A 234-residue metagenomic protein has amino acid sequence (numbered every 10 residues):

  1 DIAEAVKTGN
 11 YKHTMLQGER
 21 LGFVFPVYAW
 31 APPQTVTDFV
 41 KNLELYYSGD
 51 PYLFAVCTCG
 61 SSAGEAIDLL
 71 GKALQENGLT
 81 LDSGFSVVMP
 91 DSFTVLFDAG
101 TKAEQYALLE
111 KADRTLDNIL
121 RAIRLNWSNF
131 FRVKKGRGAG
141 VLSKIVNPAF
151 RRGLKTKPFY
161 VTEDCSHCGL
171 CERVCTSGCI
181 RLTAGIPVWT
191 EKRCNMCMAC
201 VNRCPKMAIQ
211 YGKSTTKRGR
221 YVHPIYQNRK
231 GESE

Functional and structural regions predicted by a protein language model:
D1-V6, Y11-F25, A29-P148, K217-G219: FMN-binding flavodoxin-like domain, especially the glycine-rich phosphate-binding loop
T14-M15, Y46, R152, C168 (+1 more regions): Generic structural signal for beta-strand residues in well-ordered domains
V87-D91, R173-I186, Q227-E234: Short, highly charged low-complexity linear segments
D98-A103, R203-C204, E232: Short alpha-helix boundary/capping motifs
R137-C168: A mid-sequence, solvent-exposed acidic-amphipathic segment
Y160-V161, S166-W189, N195, A199-T216: Iron-sulfur cluster-binding cysteine motifs and their immediate structural context in ferredoxin-like electron-transfer
M207-E234: Long, positively charged, glycine-interspersed low-complexity recognition regions
